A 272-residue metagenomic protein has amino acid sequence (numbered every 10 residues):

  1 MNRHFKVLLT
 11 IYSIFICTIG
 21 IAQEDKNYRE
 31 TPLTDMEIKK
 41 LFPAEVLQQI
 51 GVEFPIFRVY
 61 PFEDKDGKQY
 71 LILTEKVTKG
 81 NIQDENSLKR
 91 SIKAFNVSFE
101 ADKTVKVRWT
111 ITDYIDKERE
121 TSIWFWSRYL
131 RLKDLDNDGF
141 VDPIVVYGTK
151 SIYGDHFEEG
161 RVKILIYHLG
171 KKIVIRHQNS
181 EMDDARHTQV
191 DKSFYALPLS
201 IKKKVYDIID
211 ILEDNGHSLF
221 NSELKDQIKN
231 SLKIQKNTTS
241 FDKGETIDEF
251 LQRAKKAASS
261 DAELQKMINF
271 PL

Functional and structural regions predicted by a protein language model:
M1-K26: Bacterial Sec-dependent N-terminal signal peptides
A22-I56, F62, G160-V162, Y167-L272: Acidic, small-residue rich beta-repeat scaffolds with periodic aromatic anchors
L41, V52-I56, I115-Y129: Repeat-based blade/solenoid architectures
G67-T74, N137-Y147: Acidic/hydrophobic-patterned starts of short beta strands in beta-sheet-rich repeat architectures
K79-L88, R119-I123, I152-E158: Short consensus segments that form the blades of beta-propeller domains, in both extracellular/periplasmic
K89, K93-V107, G154-N179: Beta-propeller blade repeat segments, especially FG-GAP/WD-type strand-to-loop junctions in 6- to 7-bladed propeller
W109-S122, M182-F194: Surface-exposed loop and turn segments in beta-propeller and other repeat-based domains that flank or scaffold
L130-D138: Acidic, divalent-cation-chelating loop motifs in proteins
